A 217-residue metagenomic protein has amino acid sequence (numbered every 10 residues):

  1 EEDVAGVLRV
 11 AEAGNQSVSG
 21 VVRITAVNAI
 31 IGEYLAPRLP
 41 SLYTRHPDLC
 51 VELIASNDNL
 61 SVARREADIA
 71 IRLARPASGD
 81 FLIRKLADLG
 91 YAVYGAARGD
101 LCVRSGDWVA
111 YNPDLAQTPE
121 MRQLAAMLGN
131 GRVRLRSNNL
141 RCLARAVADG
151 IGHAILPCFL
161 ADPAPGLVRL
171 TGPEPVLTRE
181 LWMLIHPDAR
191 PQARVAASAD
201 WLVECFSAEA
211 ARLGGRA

Functional and structural regions predicted by a protein language model:
E1-A13: Alpha-helical "hinge/linker" immediately C-terminal to small N-terminal DNA-binding modules
S19-S78: Central regulatory/effector-binding core of bacterial HTH transcription factors
R23-T25, A70, V109, A154 (+1 more regions): Short, well-ordered beta-strand segments
N28, L160, I185-D188: Short loop or secondary-structure boundary microenvironments that flank and position key functional residues
R64, P76-L181, S207-A217: C-terminal regulatory
L181-A193: A bilobed periplasmic-binding-protein/Venus flytrap-type ligand-binding module shared by bacterial periplasmic
R190-E204, E209: Short amphipathic alpha-helical coupling segments at ligand-binding clamshell hinges and other catalytic/signaling
